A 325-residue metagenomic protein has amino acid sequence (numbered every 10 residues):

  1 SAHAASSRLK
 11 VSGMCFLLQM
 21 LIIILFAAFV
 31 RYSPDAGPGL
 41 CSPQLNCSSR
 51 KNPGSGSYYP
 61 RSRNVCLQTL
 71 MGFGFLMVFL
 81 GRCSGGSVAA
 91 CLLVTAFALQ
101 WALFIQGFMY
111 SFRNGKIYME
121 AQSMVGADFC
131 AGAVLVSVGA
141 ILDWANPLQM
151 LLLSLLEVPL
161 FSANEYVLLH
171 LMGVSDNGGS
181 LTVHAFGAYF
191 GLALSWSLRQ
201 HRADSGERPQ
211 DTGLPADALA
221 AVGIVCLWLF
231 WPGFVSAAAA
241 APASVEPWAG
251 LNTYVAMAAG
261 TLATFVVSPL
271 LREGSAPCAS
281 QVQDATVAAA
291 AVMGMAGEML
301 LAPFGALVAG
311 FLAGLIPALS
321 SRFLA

Functional and structural regions predicted by a protein language model:
S1-A325: Hydrophobic alpha-helical transmembrane bundles of multi-pass membrane proteins
